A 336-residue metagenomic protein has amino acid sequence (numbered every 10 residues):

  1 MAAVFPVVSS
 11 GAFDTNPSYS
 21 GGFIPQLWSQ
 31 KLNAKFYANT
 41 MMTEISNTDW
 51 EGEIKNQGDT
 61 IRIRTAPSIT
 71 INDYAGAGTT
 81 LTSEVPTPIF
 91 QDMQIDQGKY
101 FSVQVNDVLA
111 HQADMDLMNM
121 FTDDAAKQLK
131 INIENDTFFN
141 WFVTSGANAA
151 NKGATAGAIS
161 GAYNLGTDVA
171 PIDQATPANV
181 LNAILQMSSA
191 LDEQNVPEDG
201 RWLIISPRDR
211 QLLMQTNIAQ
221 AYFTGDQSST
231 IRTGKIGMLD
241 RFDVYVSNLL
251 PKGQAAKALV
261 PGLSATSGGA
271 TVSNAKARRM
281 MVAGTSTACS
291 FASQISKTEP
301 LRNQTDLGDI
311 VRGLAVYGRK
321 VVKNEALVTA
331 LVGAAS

Functional and structural regions predicted by a protein language model:
A2-N47, G52-N56, T60, R64-T70 (+4 more regions): Sequence/fold signature of self-assembling virion shell proteins
Q57, R62, S68, L81-T82 (+3 more regions): Structured, hydrophobic secondary-structure cores that serve as assembly/anchoring elements
G76-S83, A219: Short Gly/aromatic-enriched secondary-structure transition segments
L109-A190, T329-S336: Alpha-helical scaffold segments that mediate packing/assembly in large oligomeric complexes
N140-A150, I184-L191, Y245-A255, E299-T305: Short secondary-structure transition/capping segments
T144, A150-N151, Y163, E198 (+2 more regions): Internal, well-folded beta-alpha domain core
